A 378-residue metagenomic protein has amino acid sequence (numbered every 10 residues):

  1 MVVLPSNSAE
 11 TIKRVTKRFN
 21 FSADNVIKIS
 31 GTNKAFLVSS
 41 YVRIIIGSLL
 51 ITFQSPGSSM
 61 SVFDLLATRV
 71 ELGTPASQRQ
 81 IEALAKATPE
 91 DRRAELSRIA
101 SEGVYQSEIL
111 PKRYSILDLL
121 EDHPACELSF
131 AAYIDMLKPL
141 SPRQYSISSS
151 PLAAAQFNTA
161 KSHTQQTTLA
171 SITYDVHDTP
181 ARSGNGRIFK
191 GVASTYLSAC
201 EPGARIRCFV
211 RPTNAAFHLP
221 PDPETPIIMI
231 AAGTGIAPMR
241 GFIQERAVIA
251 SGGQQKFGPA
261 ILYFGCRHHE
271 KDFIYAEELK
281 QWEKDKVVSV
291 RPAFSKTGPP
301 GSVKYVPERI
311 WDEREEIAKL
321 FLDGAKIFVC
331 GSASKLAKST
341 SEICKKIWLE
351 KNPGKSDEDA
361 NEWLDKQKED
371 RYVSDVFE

Functional and structural regions predicted by a protein language model:
M1-E378: FNR-like FAD-binding dehydrogenase module
